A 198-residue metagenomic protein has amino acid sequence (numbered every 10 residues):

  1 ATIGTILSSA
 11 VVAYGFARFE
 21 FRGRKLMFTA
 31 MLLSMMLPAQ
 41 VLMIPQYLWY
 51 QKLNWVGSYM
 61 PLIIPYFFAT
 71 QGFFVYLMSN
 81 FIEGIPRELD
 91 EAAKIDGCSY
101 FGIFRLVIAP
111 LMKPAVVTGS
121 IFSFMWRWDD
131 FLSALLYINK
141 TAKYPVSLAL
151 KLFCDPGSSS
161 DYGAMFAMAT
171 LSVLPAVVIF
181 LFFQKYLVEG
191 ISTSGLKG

Functional and structural regions predicted by a protein language model:
A1-G198: A structural signal for multi-pass alpha-helical bundles of membrane permease subunits that mediate small-molecule
